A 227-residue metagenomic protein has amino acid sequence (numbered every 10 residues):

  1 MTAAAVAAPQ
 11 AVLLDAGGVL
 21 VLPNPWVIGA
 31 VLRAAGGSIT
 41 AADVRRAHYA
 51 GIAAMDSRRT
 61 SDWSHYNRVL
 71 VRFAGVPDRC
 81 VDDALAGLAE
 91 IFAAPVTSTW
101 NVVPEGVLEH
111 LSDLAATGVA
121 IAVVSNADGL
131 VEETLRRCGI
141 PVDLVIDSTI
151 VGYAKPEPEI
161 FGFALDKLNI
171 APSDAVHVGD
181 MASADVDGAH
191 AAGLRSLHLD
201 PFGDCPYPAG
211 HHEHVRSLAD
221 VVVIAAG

Functional and structural regions predicted by a protein language model:
M1-A16, A42, R72, V81 (+3 more regions): Asp-based, Mg2+/Mn2+-dependent phosphohydrolase catalytic module
T2-S112, A116-T117, G129-E133: N-terminal helical cap/lid subdomain that shapes the substrate entry/recognition surface in HAD-like hydrolases
